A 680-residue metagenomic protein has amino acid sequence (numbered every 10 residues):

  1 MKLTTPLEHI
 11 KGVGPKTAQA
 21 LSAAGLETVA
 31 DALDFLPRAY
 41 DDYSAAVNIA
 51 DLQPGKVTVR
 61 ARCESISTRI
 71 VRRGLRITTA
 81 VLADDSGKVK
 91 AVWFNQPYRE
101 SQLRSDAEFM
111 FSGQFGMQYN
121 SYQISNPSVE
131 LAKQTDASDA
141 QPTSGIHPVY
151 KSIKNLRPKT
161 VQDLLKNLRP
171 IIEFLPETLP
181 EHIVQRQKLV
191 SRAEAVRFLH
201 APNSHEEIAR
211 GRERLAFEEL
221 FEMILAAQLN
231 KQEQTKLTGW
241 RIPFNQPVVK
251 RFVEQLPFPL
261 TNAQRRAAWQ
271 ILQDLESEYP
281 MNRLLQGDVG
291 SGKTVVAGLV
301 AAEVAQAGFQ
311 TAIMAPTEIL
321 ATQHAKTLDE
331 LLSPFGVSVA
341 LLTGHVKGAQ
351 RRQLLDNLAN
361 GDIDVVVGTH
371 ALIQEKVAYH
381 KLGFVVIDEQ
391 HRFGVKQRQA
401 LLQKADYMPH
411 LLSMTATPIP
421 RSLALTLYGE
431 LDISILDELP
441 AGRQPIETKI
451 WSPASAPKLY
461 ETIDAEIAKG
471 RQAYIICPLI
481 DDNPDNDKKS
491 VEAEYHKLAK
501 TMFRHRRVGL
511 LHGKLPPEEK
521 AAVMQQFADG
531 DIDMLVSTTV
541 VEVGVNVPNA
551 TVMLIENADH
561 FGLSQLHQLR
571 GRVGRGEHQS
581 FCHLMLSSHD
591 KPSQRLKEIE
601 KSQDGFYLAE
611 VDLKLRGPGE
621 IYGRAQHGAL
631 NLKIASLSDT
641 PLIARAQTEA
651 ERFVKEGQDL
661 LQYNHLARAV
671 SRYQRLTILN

Functional and structural regions predicted by a protein language model:
M1-I10, Q19, E222-M223, E233: Long, highly charged, low-complexity intrinsically disordered interaction regions that mediate electrostatic DNA/RNA
F35-E64, P176: OB-fold nucleic-acid-binding modules
R69-Q255: Upstream accessory/linker segments immediately N-terminal to the RecA-like ATPase cores of bacterial MutS and a subset
F258-M281, V295: N-terminal pre-P-loop "Q-motif" helix
R266, P280-K597, Y607, E656 (+1 more regions): Inter-lobe coupling/hinge segments of SF2-like helicase ATPases
E577, F581, H589-N680: C-terminal accessory region of SF2 helicases/translocases
